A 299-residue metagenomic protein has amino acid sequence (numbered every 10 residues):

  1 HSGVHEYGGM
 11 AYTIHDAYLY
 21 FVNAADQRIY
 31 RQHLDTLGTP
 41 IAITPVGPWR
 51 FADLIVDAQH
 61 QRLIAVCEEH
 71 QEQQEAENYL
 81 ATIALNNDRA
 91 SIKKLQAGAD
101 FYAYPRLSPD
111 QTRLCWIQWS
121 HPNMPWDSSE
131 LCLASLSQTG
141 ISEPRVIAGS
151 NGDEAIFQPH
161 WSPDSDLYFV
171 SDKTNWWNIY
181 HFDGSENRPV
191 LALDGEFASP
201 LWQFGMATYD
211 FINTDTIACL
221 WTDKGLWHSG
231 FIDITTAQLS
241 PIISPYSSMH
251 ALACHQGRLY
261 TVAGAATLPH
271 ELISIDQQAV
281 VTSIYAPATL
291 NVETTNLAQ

Functional and structural regions predicted by a protein language model:
S2-E6, F21-Y30, P45-F51, V66-L80 (+8 more regions): A flexible loop/linker signature enriched in serine peptidases of the S9 family
E6-I14, Q203-I212: Signature of short aromatic-glycine-proline-rich micro-motifs recurring in repeat-based ectodomains
I14-D16, D57-Q59, P109-D110, S162-D164 (+2 more regions): Residue-level detector of Asp-centered blade-edge/turn motifs that repeat once per structural unit in beta-propeller
Y18-L34, G38-I41, F51-V56, H60-L63: Hydrophobic or amphipathic alpha-helical targeting/insertion segments
L19, L63, L114, L167-Y168 (+2 more regions): Hydrophobic beta-strand positions that form the internal "hydrophobic ladder" of WD40/Gbeta-like beta-propeller blades
H33-L37, A84-D88, L136-T139, F182-S185 (+2 more regions): Short loop/turn segments that connect beta-strands within beta-propeller blades
T39-P45, I92-Q96, S142-A148, N187-D194 (+2 more regions): Beta-propeller fold detector
A52, I64-C67, Q73, A103-Y104 (+4 more regions): Non-catalytic accessory segments flanking enzyme active sites
